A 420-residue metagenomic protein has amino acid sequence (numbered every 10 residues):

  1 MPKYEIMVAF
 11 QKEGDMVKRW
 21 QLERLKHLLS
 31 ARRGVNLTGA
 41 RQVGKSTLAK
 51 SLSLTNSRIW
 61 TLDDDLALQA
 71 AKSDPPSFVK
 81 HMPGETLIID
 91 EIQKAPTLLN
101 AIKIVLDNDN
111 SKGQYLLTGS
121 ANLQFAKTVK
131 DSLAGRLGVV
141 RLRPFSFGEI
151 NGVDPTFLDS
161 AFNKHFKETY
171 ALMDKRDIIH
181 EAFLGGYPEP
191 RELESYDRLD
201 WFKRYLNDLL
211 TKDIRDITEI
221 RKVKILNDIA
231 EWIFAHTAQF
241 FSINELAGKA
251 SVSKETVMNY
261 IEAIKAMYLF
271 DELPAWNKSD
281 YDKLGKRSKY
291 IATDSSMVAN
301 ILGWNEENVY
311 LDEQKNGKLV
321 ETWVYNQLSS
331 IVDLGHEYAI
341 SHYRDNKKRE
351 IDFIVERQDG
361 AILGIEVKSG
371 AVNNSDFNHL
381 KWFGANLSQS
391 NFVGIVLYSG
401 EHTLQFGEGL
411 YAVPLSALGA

Functional and structural regions predicted by a protein language model:
P2-A9, K127-F240: Interdomain motor-coupling "hinge/lid" segment immediately C-terminal to the ATP-binding subdomain of NTP-driven enzymes
F10, R191-I362: Accessory nucleic acid-recognition modules appended to NTPase machines
E13-L29: Pre-Walker A adenine-sensing motif
L37: Hydrophobic anchor at the beta1->P-loop junction of P-loop NTPases
K45-S46: Conserved lysine of the Walker
I88, Q114-S120, R141: Structural recognition of the conserved hydrophobic beta-strand(s) that form the central parallel beta-sheet of P-loop
L99-L117, L123, K130-D131: Conserved catalytic/switch belt of AAA+ P-loop NTPases
S399-A420: Domain-level recognition of nuclease-like catalytic cores that cleave nucleotide substrates
